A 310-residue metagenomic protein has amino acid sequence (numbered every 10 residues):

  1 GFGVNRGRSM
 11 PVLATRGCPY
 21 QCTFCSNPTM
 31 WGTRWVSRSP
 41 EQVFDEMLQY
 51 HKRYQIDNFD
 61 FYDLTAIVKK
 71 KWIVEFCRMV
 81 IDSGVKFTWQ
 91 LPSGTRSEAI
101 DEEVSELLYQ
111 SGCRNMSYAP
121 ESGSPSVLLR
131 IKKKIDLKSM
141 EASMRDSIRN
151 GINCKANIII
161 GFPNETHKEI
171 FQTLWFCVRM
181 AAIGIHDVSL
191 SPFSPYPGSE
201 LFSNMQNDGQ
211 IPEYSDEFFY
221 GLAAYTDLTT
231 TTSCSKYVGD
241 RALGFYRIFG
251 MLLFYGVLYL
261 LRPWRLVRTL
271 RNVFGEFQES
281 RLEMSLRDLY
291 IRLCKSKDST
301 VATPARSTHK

Functional and structural regions predicted by a protein language model:
G1-K155, I160-F162, W175: Radical SAM [4Fe-4S] cluster-binding motif and immediate context
Y20, K70-K71, S126, R130-I131 (+3 more regions): Flexible glycine/acidic-rich beta-alpha junction loops that bind and position SAM and/or redox cofactors in anaerobic
S37-R38, I170, P263-L266: Composition- and surface-driven signal marking solvent-exposed, interaction-prone regions in large proteins
P40, L137, H167-I170, D240-R241: Residues at or immediately preceding the N-termini of alpha-helices
W175-G184: Basic phosphate/pyrophosphate-binding loop/patch that engages nucleotide-derived ligands
E200-S203, Q210-K310: Radical SAM enzyme core and accessory elements
